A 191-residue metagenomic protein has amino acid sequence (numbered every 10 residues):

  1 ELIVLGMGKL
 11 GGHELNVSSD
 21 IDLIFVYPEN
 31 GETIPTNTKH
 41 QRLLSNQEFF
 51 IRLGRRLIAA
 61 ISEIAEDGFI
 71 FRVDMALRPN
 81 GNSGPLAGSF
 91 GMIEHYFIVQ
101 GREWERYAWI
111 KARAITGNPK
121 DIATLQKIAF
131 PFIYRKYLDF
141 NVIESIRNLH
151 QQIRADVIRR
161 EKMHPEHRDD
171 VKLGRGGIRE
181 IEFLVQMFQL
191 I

Functional and structural regions predicted by a protein language model:
E1-I191: A nucleotide- and high-energy phosphate-metabolite-utilizing enzyme signature
